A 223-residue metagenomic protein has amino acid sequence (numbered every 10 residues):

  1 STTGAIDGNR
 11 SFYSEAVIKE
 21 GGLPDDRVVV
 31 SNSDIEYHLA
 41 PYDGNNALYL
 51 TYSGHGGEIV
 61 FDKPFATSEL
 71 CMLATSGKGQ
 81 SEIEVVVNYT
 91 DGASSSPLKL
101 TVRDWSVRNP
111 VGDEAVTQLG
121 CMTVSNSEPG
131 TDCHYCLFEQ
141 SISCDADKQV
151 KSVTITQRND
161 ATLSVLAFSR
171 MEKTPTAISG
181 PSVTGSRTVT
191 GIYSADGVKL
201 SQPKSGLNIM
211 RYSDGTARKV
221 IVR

Functional and structural regions predicted by a protein language model:
S1-T174: N-terminal/edge-of-domain interface segments
T174-R223: C-terminal outer-membrane/trafficking sorting elements
